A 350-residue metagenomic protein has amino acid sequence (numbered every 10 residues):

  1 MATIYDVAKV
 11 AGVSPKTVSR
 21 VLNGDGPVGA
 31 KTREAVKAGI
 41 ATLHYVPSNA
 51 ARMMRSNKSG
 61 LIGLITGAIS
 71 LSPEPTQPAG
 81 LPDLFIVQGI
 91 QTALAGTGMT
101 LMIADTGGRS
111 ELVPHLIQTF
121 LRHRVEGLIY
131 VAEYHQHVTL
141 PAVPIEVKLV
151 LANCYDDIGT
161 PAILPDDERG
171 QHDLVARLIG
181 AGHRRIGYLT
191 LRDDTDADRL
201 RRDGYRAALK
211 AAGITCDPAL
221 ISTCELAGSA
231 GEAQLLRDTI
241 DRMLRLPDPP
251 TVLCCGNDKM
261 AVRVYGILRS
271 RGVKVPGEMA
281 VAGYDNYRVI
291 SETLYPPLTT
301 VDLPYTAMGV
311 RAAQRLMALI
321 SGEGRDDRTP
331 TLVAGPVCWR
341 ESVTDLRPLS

Functional and structural regions predicted by a protein language model:
M1-L61: N-terminal helix-turn-helix DNA-binding module of bacterial transcription factors
V46-T119, R124: Amphipathic helical "hinge" segments at domain boundaries
L64, V125-A132, G187-T190, L246-N257 (+1 more regions): Periplasmic-binding protein-like
I90-T106, R206-A233: Short beta-strand elements in bilobed, periplasmic/extracellular small-molecule ligand-binding domains
V131-D173, K259, D285-L298: Flexible loop/hinge segments that line or gate small-molecule binding clefts
I163-Y188, D203-A207, E232-D241, L303-S321: Hydrophobic alpha-helical segments within soluble ligand-binding/sensing domains
L174-I214, R325-S342: An alpha-beta-alpha
R237-S350: Flexible loop/turn connectors
